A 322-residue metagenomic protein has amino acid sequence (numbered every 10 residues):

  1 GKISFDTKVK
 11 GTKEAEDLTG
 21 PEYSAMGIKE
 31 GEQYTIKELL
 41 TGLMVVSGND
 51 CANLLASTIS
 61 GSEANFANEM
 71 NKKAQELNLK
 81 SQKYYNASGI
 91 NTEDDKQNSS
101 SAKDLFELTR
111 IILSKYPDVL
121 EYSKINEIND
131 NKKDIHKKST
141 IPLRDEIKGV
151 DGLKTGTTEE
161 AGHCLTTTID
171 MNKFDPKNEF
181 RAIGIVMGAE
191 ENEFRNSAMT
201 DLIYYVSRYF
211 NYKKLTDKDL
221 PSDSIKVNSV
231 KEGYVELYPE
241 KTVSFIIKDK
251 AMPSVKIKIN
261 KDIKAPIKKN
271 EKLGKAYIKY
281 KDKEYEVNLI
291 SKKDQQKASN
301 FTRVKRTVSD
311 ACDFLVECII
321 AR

Functional and structural regions predicted by a protein language model:
G1-K103, L113: Active-site-adjacent loops and short helices of periplasmic peptidoglycan-processing enzymes
L79-K80, D94-R322: Domain-terminus/edge residues, biased toward the C-terminal soluble/receptor-binding domains of extracytoplasmic
